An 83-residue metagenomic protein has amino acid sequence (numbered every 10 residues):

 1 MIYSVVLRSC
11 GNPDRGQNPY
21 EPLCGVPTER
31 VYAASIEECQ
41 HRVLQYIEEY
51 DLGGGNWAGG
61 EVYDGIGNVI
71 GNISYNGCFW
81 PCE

Functional and structural regions predicted by a protein language model:
M1-N12: A short beta-strand micro-motif
S4-V6, R30, E61: Ordered hydrophobic segments in well-structured contexts
G11-P13, E37, F79: Residues that cap or initiate secondary-structure elements
N12-G25: Acidic Ser/Thr/Pro-rich low-complexity disordered segments that often serve as glycosylated linkers/stalks around
G16, V31, Y63-I66: Intrinsically disordered, low-complexity regions of eukaryotic proteins
L23-E37: A short, exposed loop/beta-hairpin motif centered on an aromatic-Gly-Thr core
C39-L44: Short amphipathic, charge-patterned alpha-helical segments
Q45-E83: Short, mixed-charge low-complexity intrinsically disordered segments
